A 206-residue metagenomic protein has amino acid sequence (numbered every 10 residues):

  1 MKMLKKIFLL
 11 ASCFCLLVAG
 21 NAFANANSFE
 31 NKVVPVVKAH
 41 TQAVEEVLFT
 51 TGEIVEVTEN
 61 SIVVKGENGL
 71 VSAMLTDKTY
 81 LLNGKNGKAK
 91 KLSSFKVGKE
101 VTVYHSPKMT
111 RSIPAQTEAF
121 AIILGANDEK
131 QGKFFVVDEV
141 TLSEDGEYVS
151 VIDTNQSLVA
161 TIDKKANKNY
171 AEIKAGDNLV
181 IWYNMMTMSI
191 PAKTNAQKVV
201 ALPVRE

Functional and structural regions predicted by a protein language model:
K2-L10, A19-G69, K88-T154, I162 (+1 more regions): Short, flexible, surface-exposed loop segments at domain boundaries
F14-C15: Repetitive helical segments and hydrophobic/amphipathic motifs
N68-G69, T76-K78: Short Gly/aromatic-enriched secondary-structure transition segments
V71-S72, V159: Surface-exposed loop/edge segments in extracytoplasmic proteins
D77-G87, S157-K165: Short, structured beta-strand/loop micro-motifs enriched in basic residues and often containing a Trp
